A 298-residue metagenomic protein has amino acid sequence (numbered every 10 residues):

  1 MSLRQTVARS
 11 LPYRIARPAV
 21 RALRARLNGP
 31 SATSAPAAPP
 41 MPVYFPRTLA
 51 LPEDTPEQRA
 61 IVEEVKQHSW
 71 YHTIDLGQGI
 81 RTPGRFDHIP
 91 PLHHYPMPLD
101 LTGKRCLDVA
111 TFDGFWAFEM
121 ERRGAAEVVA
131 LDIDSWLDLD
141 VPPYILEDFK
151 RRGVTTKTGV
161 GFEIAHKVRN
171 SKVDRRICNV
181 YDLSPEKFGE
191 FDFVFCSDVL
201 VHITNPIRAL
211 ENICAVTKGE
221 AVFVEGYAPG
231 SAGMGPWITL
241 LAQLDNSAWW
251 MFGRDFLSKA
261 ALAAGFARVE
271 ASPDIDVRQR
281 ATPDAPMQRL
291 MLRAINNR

Functional and structural regions predicted by a protein language model:
M1-I61: Membrane-proximal basic amphipathic "stem/tether" segments
R81-K104: Conserved alpha-helix/loop element of class I SAM-dependent methyltransferases that forms part of the SAM/SAH-binding
K104-F112: Conserved class I S-adenosyl-L-methionine
K157-A165, A248-G265: Short alpha-helix
F195: A conserved beta-strand element that flanks and buttresses the S-adenosyl-L-methionine
H202-T217: A short, conserved alpha-helix within the catalytic core of class I
K218-P229: Conserved beta-strand signature within the Rossmann-like core of class I S-adenosyl-L-methionine
Y227-A248: Short, glycine-/aromatic-enriched active-site segment of Class I SAM-dependent methyltransferases
